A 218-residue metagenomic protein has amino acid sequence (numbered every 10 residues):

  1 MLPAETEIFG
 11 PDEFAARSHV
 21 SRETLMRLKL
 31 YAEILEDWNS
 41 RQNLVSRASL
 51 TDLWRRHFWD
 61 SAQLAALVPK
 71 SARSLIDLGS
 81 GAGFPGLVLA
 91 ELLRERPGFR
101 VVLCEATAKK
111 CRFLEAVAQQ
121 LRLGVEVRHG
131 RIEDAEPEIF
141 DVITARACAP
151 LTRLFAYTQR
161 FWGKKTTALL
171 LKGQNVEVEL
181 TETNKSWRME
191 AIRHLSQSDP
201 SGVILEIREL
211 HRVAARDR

Functional and structural regions predicted by a protein language model:
M1-A72, I76, E95, A108-L121: Class I SAM-dependent transferase core
L35, L89, L171-K172: Residue-level signal for inorganic ion chemistry
A62-T144, F155: Conserved SAM/SAH cofactor-binding pocket of Class I
R100, G124-E126, T167, R188-A191: Conserved beta-strand segments of alpha/beta enzyme cores
A106, C148, L171-N175: Short strand-turn motif at the edge of the Rossmann-like AdoMet-binding core
V142-A145, T167-L170: Short catalytic-loop micro-motif centered on adjacent basic/acidic residues
F155-A168: A short glycine-rich, Lys/Arg-flanked "PGG" loop and its adjoining helix->strand segment in the class I
N175-R218: Active-site capping/gating segments
